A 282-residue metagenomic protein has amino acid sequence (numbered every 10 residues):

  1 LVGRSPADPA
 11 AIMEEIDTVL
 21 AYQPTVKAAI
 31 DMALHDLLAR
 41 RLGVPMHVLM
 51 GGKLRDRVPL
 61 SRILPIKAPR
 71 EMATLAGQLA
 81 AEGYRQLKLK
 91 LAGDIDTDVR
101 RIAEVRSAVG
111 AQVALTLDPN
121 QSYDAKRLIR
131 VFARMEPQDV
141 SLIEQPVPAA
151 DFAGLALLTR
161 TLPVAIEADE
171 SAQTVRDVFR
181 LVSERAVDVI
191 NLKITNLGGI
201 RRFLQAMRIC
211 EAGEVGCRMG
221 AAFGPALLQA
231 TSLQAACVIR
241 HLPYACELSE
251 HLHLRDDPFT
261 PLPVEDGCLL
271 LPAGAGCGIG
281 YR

Functional and structural regions predicted by a protein language model:
L1-R4, V19, L37, R41 (+6 more regions): Change "in soluble alpha/beta enzymes" to "in soluble alpha/beta proteins
L1-R41: Metal- or metallocofactor-binding catalytic centers and their adjacent structured scaffolds across diverse enzyme
A7-A10, M46-L49, L142-P146, A221-A222 (+1 more regions): Flexible, glycine/charged-enriched surface loops at secondary-structure junctions
D8, I12, V26, I30 (+14 more regions): General structural feature for long, well-ordered alpha-helical segments within catalytic domains of soluble enzymes
E14, A39-R40, V44-R57, L269-P272: N-terminal amphipathic alpha-helix/helix-capping segment at the start of soluble metabolic enzymes
T18, D139, A150-A165, A172-C268 (+1 more regions): Shared catalytic-loop signature of beta/alpha-barrel
I30, G43, L87, D118 (+6 more regions): Conserved, mostly hydrophobic/aromatic
G51-L162: Metal-dependent enolase-superfamily TIM-barrel catalytic cores that perform enediolate-based chemistry
